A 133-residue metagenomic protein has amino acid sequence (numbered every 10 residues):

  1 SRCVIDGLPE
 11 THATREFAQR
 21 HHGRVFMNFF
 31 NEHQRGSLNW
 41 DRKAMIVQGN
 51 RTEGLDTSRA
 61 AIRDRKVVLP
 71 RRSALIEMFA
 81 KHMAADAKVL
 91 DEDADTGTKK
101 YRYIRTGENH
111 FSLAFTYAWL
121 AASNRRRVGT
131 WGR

Functional and structural regions predicted by a protein language model:
S1-D95: Mg2+-dependent endonuclease catalytic cores in nucleic-acid-processing enzymes, primarily RNase H-like
K66-G132: Charge-patterned, long linear interaction tracts outside catalytic cores
